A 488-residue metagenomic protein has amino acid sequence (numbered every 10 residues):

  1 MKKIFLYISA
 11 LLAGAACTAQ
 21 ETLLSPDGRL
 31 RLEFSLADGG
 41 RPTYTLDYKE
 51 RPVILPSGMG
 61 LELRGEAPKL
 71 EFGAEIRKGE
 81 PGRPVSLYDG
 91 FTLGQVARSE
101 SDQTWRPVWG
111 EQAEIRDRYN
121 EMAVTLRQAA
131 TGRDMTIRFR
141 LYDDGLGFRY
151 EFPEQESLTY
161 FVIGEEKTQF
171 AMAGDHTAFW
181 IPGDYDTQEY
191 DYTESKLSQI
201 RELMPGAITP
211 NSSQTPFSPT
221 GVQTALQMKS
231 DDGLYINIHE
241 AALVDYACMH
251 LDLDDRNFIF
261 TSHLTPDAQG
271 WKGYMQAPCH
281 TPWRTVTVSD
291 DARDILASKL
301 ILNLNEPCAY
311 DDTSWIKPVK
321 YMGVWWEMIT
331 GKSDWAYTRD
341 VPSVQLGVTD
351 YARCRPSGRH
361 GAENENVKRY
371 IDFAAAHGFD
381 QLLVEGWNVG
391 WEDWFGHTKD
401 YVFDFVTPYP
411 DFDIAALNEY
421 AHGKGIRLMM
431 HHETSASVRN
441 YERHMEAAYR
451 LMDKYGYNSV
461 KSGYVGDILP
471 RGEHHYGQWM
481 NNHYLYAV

Functional and structural regions predicted by a protein language model:
M1-E21: Bacterial Sec-dependent N-terminal signal peptides
T22-D312: N-terminal accessory beta-strand-rich subdomains and adjacent acidic, glycine-rich linkers that precede catalytic cores
D143, I163, P278, W315 (+6 more regions): Active-site-proximal structural scaffolding
R149, R284, G323, L383 (+2 more regions): Structured core elements
Y150, A374, G463: Conserved, mostly hydrophobic/aromatic
Q276-R369, H377, Q381: An acidic-aromatic substrate-binding cleft motif
E385-V488: Aromatic- and carboxylate-enriched substrate-binding clefts and catalytic-loop regions of carbohydrate-active enzymes
